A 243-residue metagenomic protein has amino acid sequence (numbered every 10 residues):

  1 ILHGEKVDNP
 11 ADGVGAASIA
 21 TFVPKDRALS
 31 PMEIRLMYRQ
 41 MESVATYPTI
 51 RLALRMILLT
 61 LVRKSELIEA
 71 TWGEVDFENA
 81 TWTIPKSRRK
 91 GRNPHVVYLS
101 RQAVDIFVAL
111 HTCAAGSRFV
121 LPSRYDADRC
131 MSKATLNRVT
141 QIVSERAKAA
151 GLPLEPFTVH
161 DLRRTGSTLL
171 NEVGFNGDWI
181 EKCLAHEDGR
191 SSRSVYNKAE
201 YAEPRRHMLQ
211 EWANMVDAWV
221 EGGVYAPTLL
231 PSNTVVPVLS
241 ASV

Functional and structural regions predicted by a protein language model:
L2, K6-E69, E78, R89-N93 (+4 more regions): Basic, Lys/Arg- and aromatic-enriched nucleic-acid-binding interface segment
D8, E74-T81, P156, F175-N197 (+2 more regions): Short, polar N-cap/turn motifs at the start of nucleic acid-interacting alpha helices
I19-F22, A28, T83-R92, V104 (+1 more regions): Catalytic-site neighborhood detector that most strongly recognizes the C-terminal catalytic loop/helix of tyrosine
A28-R35, N79, S100-L154, L162 (+4 more regions): Active-site/catalytic core of tyrosine-dependent DNA strand-transfer enzymes
M56-I57, L169-L170, C183, A202: Short alpha-helical segment immediately N-terminal to, or the first helix within, an HTH/HTH-like DNA-binding domain
L67, V159-G174, I180-E181: Short, basic/aromatic-rich helical patch in the C-terminal catalytic core of site-specific tyrosine
L99, S167-L170, I180, Y196 (+1 more regions): Hydrophobic, well-ordered secondary-structure elements that form the walls of internal hydrophobic environments
Q141, A202-E203, H207-N214, G223-V243: Acidic, low-complexity interaction regions
